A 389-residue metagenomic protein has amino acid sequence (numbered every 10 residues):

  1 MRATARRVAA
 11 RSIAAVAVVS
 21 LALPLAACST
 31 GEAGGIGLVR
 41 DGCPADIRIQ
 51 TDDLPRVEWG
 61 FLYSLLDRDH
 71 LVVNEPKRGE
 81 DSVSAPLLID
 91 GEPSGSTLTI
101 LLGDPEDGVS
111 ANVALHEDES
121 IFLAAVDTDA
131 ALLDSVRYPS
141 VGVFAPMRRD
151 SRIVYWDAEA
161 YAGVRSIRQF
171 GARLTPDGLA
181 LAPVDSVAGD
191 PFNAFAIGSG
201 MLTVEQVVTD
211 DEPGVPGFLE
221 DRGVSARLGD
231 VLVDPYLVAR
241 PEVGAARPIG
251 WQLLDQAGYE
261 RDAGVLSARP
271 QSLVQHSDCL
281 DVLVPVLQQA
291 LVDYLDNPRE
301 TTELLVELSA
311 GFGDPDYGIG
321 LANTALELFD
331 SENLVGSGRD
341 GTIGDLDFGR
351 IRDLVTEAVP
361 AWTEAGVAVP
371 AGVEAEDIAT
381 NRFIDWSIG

Functional and structural regions predicted by a protein language model:
M1-A15: Bacterial N-terminal signal peptides that target proteins for export
P24-A27: C-terminal motif of bacterial Sec signal peptides marking the signal peptidase cleavage site
S29-E32: Bacterial signal peptide processing site
G34-T209: Short, glycine-/small- and polar/acidic-enriched structural segments that line small-molecule recognition paths
L71-D90, A162-R165, L253-Y259, V274 (+1 more regions): Short, solvent-exposed loop/beta-turn-alpha elements that line the ligand-binding surface or hinge of extracytoplasmic
D129-A130, P213-V215, R222-G311: Pocket-lining segment of extracytoplasmic ligand-binding domains
H276-E364: Secondary-structure end/capping motifs
F348-G389: Conserved C-terminal helix/tail region of periplasmic/extracytoplasmic solute-binding proteins
